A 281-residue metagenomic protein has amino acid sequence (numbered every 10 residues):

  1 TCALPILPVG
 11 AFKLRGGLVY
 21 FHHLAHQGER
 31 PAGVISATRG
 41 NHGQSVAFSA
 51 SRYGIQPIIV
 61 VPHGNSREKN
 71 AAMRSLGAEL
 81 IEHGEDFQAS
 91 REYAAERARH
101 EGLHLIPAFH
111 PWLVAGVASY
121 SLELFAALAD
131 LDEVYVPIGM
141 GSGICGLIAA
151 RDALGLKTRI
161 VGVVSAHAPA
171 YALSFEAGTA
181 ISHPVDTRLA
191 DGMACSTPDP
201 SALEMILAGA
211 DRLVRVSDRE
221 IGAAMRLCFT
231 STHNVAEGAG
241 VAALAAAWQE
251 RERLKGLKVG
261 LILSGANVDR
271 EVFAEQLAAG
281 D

Functional and structural regions predicted by a protein language model:
T1-D281: PLP-dependent amino-acid enzyme catalytic core
